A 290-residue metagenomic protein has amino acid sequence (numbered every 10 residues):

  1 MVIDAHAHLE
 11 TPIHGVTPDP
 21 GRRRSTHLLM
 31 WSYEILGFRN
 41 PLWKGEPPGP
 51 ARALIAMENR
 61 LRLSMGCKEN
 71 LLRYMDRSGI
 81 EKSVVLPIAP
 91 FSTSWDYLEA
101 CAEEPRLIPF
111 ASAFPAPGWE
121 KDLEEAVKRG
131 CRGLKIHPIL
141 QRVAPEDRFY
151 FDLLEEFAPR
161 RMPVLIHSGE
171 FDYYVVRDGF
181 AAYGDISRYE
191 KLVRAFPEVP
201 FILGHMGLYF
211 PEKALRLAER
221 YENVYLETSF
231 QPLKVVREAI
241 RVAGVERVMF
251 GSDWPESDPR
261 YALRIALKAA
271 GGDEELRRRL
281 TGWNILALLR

Functional and structural regions predicted by a protein language model:
M1-A5, I13-R73, R77, K82 (+2 more regions): Mid-to-C-terminal alpha-helical segments outside catalytic/metal-binding sites
V2-A5, V85-L86, F110-A111, K135 (+3 more regions): Active-site neighborhood of phospho(di)ester-bond hydrolases with catalytic His/Asp-centered motifs
H6, M75, A126, L134 (+6 more regions): Conserved, mostly hydrophobic/aromatic
H6-P12, H167, H205: Histidine-centered divalent metal-coordination motifs
R52-L63, V85, S168-F180: Glycine-rich phosphate-binding "P-loop"
C67-L71, T93-L98, G118-K121, I186-Y189 (+1 more regions): Alpha-helical scaffolding within the catalytic cores of extracellular/periplasmic polymer-degrading hydrolases
E81-K82, L86-D172: Active-site gating/metal-coordination segments in enzymes
G133, V143-M249: Catalytic pocket-lining loop regions of alpha/beta-barrel enzymes, especially the amidohydrolase/enolase/GH5 lineages
